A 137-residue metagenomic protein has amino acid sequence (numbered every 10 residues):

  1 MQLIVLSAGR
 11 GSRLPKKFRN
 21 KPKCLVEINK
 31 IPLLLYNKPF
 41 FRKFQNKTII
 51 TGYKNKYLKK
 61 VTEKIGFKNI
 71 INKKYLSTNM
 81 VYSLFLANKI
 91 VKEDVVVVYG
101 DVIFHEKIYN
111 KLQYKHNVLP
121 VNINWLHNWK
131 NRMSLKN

Functional and structural regions predicted by a protein language model:
Q2-V5, R13, E27, I31-V97: Conserved N-terminal catalytic core of the sugar/cofactor nucleotidyltransferase
S7-S12, N20: N-terminal beta1-alpha1 ligand-phosphate binding loop
A8, G52, N122-I123: Histidine-centered beta-alpha loop that forms part of the nucleotide-sugar donor binding/catalytic region in diverse
P15-K16, L58-V61, V81, E106-Y109 (+2 more regions): Short glycine-/acidic-enriched loop or helix-start segments at secondary-structure transitions that form or flank
F18-N20, K43: Short glycine-enriched loop/turn motifs at secondary-structure junctions
K23-C24: Extracytoplasmic/periplasmic beta-strand context in beta-sandwich domains, especially the cupredoxin/COX2 CuA-binding
G100-I103: The conserved acidic donor/metal-binding loop of glycosyltransferases
H105-N137: Conserved core of the sugar-phosphate nucleotidyltransferase
